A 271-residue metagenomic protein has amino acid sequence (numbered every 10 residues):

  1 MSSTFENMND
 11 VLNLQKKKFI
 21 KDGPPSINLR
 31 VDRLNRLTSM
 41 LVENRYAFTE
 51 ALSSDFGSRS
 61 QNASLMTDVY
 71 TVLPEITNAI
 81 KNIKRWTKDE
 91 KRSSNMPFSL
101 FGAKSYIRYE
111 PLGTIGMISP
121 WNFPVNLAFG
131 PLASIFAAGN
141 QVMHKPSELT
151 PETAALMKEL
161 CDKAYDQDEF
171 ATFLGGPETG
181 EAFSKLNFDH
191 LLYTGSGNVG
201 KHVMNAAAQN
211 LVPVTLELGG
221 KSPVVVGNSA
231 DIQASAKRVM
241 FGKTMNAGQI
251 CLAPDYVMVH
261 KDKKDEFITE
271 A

Functional and structural regions predicted by a protein language model:
M1-K104: N-terminal Rossmann-like NAD(P)+-binding subdomain of aldehyde/semialdehyde dehydrogenases
K21-S39, E178-H202, L252-A271: Aldehyde/semialdehyde dehydrogenase
E43, A47, T71, F123 (+4 more regions): Short alpha-helical
N95-A164, D168, L211, Q233: Conserved small-residue-rich beta-alpha loop and adjacent elements that most often cradle the phosphate/pyrophosphate
N140, K145-S147, L174, T194-G195 (+1 more regions): Short beta->alpha connector loops at strand-helix junctions that form conserved, small/polar/Pro-enriched
H144, T172, V214-L216: General beta-strand structural signal in soluble alpha/beta enzymes
N198-A271: ALDH superfamily catalytic-core signature
